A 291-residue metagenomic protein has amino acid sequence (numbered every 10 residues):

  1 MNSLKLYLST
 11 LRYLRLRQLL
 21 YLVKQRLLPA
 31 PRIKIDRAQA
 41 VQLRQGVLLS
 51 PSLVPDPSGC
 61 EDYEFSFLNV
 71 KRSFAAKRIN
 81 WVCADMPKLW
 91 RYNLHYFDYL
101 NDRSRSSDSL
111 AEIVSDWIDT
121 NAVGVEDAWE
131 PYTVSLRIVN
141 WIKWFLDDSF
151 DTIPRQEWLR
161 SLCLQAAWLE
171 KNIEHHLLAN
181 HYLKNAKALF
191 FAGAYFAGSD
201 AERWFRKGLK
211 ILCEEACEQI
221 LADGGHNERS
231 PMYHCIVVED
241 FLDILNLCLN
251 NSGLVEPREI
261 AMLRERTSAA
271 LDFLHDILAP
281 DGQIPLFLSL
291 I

Functional and structural regions predicted by a protein language model:
M1-I79: Extreme N-terminal leader/anchor segments
M1-N2, V82, T267-S268: Short hydrophobic/aromatic segments of transmembrane alpha-helices and their interfaces
R26, A30, N251, I277-D281: Phosphate/oxyanion-binding loops and surfaces in catalytic or ligand/nucleic-acid-binding neighborhoods
I35, Q39, N250-G253, G282 (+1 more regions): Structured alpha-helical bundle/scaffold domains in large eukaryotic membrane-trafficking regulators
S66-W81, W90, D108-D116: Short alpha-helical hairpin
N69, C83-D85, N101: Pocket-edge structural micro-motifs
P87-S268, H275-L278: Aromatic-lined, polymer-binding surfaces characteristic of secreted/periplasmic polysaccharide-degrading enzymes
A269-I291: N-terminal leader/propeptide and maturation segments of large enzyme subunits in energy/redox metabolism and hydrolases
